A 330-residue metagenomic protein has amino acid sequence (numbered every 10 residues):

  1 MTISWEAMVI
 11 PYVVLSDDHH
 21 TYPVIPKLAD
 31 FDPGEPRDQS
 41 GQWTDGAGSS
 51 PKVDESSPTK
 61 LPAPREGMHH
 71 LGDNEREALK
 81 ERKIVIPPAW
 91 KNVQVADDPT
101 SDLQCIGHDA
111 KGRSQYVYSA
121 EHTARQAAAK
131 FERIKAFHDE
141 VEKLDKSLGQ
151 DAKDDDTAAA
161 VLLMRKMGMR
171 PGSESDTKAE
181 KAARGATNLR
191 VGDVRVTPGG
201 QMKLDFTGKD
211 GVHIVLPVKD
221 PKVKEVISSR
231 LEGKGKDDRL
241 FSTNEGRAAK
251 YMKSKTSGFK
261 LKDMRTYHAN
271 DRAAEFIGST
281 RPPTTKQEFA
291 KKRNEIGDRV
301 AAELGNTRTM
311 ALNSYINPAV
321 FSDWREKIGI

Functional and structural regions predicted by a protein language model:
M1-D73, E77, E81, H268: Charge-dense, intrinsically disordered terminal/linker segments
S4, P23-V24, L28-D32, D220 (+3 more regions): Poly-acidic low-complexity segments
P11, R37, S49, A96 (+2 more regions): A generic structural signal for solvent-exposed, polar alpha-helical segments
P51-R184, L189-R293, G297-L304, A311-S314: A positively charged, amphipathic N-terminal helix/segment that binds anionic biomolecules
T307-R308, P318: The DNA-contacting recognition helix of HTH DNA-binding domains and analogous helical DNA-recognition elements
S314-G329: Catalytic-site neighborhood detector that most strongly recognizes the C-terminal catalytic loop/helix of tyrosine
